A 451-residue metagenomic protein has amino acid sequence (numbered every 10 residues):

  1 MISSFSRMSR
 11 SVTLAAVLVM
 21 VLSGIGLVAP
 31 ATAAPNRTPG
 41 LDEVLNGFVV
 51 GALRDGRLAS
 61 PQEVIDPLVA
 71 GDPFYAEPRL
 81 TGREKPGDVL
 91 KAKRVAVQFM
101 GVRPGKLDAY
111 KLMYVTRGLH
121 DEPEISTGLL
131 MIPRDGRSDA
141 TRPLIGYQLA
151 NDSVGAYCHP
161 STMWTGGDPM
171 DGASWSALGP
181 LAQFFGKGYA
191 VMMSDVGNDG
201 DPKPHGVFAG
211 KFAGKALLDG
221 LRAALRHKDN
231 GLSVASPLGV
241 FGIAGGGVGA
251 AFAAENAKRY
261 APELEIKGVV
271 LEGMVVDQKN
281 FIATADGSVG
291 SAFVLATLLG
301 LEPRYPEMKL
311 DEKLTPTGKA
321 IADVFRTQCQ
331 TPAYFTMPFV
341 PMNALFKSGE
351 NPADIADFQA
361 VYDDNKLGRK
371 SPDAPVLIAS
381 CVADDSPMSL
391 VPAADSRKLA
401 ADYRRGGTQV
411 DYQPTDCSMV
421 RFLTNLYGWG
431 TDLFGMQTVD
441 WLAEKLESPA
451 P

Functional and structural regions predicted by a protein language model:
M1-A34: Secretory targeting and sorting signals
A33-R137, R404: Catalytic-loop region of hydrolases
T38-T81, E272-S371, P387-A393: Accessory cap/linker subdomain of secreted extracellular hydrolases
G118-T127, M131-G188, S386-S389: Short, surface-exposed "cap/lid" segments of acyl-processing enzymes
G179-P180, V207-D229: Alpha/beta-hydrolase active-site loop
R222-A292: Primarily recognizes the serine-hydrolase "nucleophile elbow" in alpha/beta-hydrolase and SGNH/GDSL folds
I243, L377-L390: Conserved strand-to-loop "acid loop" that flanks and positions the catalytic carboxylate
Q359-A360, V376-V382, R404-P451: C-terminal catalytic histidine-bearing segment of alpha/beta-hydrolase fold enzymes
